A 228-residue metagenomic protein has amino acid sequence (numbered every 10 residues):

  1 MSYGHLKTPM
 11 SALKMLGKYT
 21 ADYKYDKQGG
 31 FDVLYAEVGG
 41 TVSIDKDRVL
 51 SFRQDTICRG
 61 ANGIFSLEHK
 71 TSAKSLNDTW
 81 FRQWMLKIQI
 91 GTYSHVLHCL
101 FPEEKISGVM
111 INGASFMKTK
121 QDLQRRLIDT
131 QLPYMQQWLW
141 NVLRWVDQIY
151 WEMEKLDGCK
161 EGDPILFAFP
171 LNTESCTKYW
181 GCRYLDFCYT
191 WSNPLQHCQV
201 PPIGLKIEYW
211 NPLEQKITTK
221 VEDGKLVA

Functional and structural regions predicted by a protein language model:
M1-G39, S43: A non-catalytic, helix-rich entry segment at domain boundaries
S2-L13, K87, L132-L143: Generic detection of long, well-ordered alpha-helical segments
M10-L13, I88-G91, C176, W180: Non-catalytic, well-ordered alpha-helical scaffold segments
Q28-D32, R48, F167-A168, E174: Short, surface-exposed helix-loop/turn micro-motifs enriched in polar/charged residues
G29-G30, K46-D47, N62-G63, Q215 (+1 more regions): Intrinsic-disorder/low-complexity loop/linker signature
Y35-S94, H98: Non-catalytic protein-protein interaction segments used by genome-maintenance enzymes to assemble and couple activities
R82-Q83, S94-A228: Metal-dependent nuclease catalytic regions and adjoining charged, substrate-binding loops involved in nucleic-acid end
